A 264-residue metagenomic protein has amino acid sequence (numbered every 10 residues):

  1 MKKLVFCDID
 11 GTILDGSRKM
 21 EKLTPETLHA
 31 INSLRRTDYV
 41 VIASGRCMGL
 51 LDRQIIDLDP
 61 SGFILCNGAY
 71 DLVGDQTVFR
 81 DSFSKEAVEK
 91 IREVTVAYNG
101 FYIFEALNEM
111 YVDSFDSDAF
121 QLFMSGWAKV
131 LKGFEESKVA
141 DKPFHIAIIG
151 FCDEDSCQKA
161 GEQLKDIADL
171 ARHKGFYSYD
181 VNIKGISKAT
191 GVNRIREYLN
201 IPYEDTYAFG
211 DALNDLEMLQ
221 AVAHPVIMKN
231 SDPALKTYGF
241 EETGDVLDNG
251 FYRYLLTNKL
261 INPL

Functional and structural regions predicted by a protein language model:
M1-C7, H29, I201: Non-catalytic pre-domain segments flanking phosphatase-related domains
K3-K19: Asp-based phosphoryl-transfer active-site loop
K22-D118: Active-site phosphate-binding/coordination module
T37-V40, P60, F144-I146, E204-T206 (+2 more regions): Short active-site oxyanion
L58-D59, N67, Q163-I167, A221-V222 (+1 more regions): Short, structured coil segments at secondary-structure junctions
P60-N67, D81, M124, P225-K229 (+1 more regions): Short hydrophobic/aromatic-enriched beta-strand-loop microsegments
Y98-F101, E105-A221, N230: Conserved acidic, metal-coordinating active-site core of Asp-based, Mg2+-dependent phosphoryl-transfer enzymes
A221, P225, K229-L264: Asp-based, Mg2+/Mn2+-dependent phosphohydrolase catalytic module
